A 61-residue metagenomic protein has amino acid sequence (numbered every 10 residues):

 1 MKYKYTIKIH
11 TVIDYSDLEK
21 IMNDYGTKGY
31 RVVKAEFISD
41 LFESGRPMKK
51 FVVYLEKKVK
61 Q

Functional and structural regions predicted by a protein language model:
M1-Q61: Terminus-proximal functional modules
